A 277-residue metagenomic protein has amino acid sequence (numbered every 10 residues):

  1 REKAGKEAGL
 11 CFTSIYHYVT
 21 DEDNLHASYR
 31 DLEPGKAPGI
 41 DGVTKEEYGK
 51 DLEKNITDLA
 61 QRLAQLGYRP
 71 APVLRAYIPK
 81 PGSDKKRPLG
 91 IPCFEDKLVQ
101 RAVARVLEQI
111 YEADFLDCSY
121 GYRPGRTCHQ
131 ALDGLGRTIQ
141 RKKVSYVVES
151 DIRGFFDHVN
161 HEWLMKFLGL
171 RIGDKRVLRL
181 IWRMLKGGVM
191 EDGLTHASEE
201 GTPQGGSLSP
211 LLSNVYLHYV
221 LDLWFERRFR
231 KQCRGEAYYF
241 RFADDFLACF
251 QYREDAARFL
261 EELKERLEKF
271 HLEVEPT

Functional and structural regions predicted by a protein language model:
R1-E53, T57: Non-catalytic, polymerase-adjacent accessory regions of viral genome-replication enzymes
S28-L32, A102, L180-L185: Short alpha-helical scaffolding segments that buttress acidic/His motifs in well-ordered protein cores
R62-L63, G67-Y77, D114-R126, Q130-T277: Conserved polymerase palm-domain catalytic core
P79, S83-P92, Q100: Glycine-rich active-site/cofactor-binding loop and its immediate structural neighborhood
P79-K85, L107-Q109, H196: Residues forming anionic-ligand binding surfaces in small-molecule and nucleic-acid pockets of primarily soluble enzymes
F94-E95, V99-A104, G136, Y146: Duplex nucleic acid-engaging cores and interfaces of nucleic-acid transaction enzymes
Q100-R101, R105-C118: Electropositive, glycine- and tryptophan-enriched low-complexity nucleic-acid-binding patches
